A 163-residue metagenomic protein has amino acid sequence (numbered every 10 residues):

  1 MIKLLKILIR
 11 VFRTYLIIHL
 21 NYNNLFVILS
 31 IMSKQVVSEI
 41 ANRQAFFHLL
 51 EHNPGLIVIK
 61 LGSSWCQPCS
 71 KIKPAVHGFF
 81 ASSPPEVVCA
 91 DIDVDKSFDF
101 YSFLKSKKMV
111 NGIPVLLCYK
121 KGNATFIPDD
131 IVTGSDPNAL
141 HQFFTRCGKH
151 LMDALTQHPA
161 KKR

Functional and structural regions predicted by a protein language model:
L4: Cationic, low-complexity basic patches in intrinsically disordered or flexible, solvent-exposed regions
R10-R13: Basic polycationic patches enriched in arginine
I17, Y22-N24, I28: Short, positively charged and aromatic/hydrophobic N-terminal segments
I28-H48: N-terminal "domain-start" segment that seeds a small globular fold
S38-I40, L61, K73, F80 (+1 more regions): Thiol-based oxidoreductase modules, predominantly thioredoxin-like and allied folds used for disulfide exchange
F47-A81: Local sequence-structure signature of Cys/Sec-based thiol-disulfide redox active-site neighborhoods
S102-S106: Mid-chain, well-packed structural core segment of small domains
G112, C118-A160: Non-catalytic, surface beta->alpha helical segment in thiol-disulfide oxidoreductase systems
